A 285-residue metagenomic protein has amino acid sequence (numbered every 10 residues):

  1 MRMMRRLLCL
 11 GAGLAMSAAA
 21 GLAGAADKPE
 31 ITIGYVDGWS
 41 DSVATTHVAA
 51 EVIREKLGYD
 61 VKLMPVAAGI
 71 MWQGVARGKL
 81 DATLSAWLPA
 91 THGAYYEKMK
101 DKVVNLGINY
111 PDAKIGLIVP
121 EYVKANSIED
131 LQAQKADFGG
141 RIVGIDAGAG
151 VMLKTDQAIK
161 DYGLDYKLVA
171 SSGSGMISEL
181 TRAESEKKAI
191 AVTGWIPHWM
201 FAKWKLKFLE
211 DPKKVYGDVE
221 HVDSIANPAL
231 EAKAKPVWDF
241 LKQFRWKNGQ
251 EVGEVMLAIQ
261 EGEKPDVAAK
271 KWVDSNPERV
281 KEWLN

Functional and structural regions predicted by a protein language model:
L22-I33, Q132-G139, E278-N285: Immediate post-signal peptide segment of exported/extracytoplasmic ligand-binding proteins
K28-H47, A68: Extracytoplasmic "Venus flytrap"
P29, A44, Q157-Y166, A170-K187 (+3 more regions): An extracytoplasmic/periplasmic, membrane-proximal ligand-sensing/linker region
W39-S40, K62-G74, L168-E179: Short helix-initiation/N-cap motifs at beta->coil->alpha
A49-G58, A133-L168, D274: Ligand-binding cleft/hinge of the Venus flytrap
L84-M99, R182-K207: A ligand-binding cleft/hinge motif common to bilobed small-molecule-binding domains
D101-G148: A conserved helix-loop-strand patch within extracytoplasmic ligand-binding domains of the periplasmic binding
K114-K124, E220-K233: A bilobed periplasmic-binding-protein/Venus flytrap-type ligand-binding module shared by bacterial periplasmic
